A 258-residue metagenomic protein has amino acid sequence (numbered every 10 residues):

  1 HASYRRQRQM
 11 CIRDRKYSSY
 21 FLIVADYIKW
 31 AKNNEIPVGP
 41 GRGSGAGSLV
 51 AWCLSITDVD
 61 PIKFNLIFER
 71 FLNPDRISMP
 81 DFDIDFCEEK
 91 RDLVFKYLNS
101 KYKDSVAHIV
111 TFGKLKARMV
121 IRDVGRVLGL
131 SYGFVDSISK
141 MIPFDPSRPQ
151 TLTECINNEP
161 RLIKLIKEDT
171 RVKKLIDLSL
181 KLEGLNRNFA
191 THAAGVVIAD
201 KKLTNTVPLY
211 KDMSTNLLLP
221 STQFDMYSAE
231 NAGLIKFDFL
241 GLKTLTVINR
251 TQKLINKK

Functional and structural regions predicted by a protein language model:
R5-K258: Alpha-helical scaffold/interaction cores of sigma-54-like transcription cofactors and many family A DNA polymerases
